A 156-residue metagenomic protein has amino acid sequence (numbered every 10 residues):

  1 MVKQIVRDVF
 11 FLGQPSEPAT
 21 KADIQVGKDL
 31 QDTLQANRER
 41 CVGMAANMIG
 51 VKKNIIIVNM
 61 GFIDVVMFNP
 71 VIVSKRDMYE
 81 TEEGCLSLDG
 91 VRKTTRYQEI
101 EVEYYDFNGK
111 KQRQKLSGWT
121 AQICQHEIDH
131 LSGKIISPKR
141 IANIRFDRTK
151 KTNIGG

Functional and structural regions predicted by a protein language model:
M1-G156: Positively charged
